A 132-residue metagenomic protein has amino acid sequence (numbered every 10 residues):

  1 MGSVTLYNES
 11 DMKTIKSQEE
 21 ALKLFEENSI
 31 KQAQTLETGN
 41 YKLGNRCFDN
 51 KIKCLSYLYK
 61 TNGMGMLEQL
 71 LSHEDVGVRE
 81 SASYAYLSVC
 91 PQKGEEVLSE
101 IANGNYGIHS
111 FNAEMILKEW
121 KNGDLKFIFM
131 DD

Functional and structural regions predicted by a protein language model:
M1, I108-N112: Short intrinsically disordered, low-complexity coil segments enriched in acidic
G2-V4, K16-K23, Q34-T35, L58-L70 (+2 more regions): Amphipathic alpha-helical scaffolding segments comprising HEAT/armadillo-like alpha-solenoid repeats
L6-K16, E20-E27, T38-Y59, E80-V89 (+1 more regions): Structural detector for internal amphipathic alpha-helices that build alpha-solenoid repeat scaffolds
S29-A33: Alpha-helical repeat scaffolds in large eukaryotic proteins
S72-H73, S88: Short helix-capping/hinge SLiMs at alpha-helix to coil transitions
E74-D75, N105-Y106: Short inter-helical turns and helix N-cap capping residues of alpha-solenoid HEAT/ARM repeat scaffolds
V76-G77, P91: Gly/Ser/Thr-rich loops at beta-strand to alpha-helix junctions that form or flank small-molecule/cofactor-binding
R79-E80, E95: Short, well-ordered alpha-helical microsegments
